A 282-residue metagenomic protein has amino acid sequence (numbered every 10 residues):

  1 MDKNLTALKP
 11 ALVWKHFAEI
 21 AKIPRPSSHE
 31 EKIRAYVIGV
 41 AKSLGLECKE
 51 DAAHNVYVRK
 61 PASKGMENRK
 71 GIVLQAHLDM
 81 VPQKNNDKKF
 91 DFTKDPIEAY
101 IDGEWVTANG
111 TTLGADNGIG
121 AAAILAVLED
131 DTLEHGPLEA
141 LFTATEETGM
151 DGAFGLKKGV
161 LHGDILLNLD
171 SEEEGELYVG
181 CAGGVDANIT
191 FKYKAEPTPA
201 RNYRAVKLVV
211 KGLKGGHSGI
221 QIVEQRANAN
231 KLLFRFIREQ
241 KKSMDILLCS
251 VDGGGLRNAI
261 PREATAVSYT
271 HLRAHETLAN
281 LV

Functional and structural regions predicted by a protein language model:
K3-E104: Acidic/His- and Gly-rich active-site-bordering loop/insert found across diverse amide/peptide-bond hydrolases
V37, A41, A121-L128, L156 (+1 more regions): Buried hydrophobic packing segments
M66-T148, A153-D164, D186, A205: Active-site metal-coordination/substrate-binding segment of hydrolases, especially metallo-dependent peptidases
L138-A229, K241: Fold-level recognition of mixed alpha/beta catalytic cores in primary-metabolism enzymes, strongest
G219, D252-P261: A structural signal for small-residue-enriched, beta-sheet-centric alpha/beta enzyme cores and oligomeric scaffold folds
N230-L248: Short amphipathic alpha-helix segments
T270-T277: Conserved small/polar residues in nucleotide/adenosyl-binding loops
